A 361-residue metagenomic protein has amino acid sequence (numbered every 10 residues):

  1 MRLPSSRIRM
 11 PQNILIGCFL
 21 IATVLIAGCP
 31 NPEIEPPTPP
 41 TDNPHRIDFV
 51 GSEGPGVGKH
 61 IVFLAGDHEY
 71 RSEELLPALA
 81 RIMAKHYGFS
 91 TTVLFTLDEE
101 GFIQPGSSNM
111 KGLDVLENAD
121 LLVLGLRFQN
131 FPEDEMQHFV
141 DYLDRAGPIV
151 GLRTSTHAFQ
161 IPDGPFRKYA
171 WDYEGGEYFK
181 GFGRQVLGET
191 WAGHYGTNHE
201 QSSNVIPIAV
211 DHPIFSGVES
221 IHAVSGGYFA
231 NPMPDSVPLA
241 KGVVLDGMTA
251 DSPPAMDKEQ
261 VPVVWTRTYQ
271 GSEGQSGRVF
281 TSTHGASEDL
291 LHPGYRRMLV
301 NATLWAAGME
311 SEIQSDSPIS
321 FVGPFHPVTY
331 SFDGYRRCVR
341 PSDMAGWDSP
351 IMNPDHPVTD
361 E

Functional and structural regions predicted by a protein language model:
L3-I16: Bacterial N-terminal signal peptides that target proteins for export
I16-A22: Sec-dependent N-terminal signal peptides
I26-G28: C-terminal motif of bacterial Sec signal peptides marking the signal peptidase cleavage site
E35-G56, E74-L75, K85-F89, G247-E361: Extracellular ligand-binding/catalytic regions of CAZymes and related secreted enzymes and adhesion modules
P36-T38, I47, V62-F63, H68-A158: Helical hinge/lid and interdomain linker segments adjacent to catalytic or ligand-binding clefts that mediate domain
V57-G58, L152-S252, S315-E361: An acidic, glycine-rich "communication" segment
G66-E69, R127, H199-S202, S252-P253 (+1 more regions): Active-site rim elements
H68-E69, Q129, T156-A158, V243-D246 (+2 more regions): Short, solvent-exposed loop/turn segments at secondary-structure junctions
